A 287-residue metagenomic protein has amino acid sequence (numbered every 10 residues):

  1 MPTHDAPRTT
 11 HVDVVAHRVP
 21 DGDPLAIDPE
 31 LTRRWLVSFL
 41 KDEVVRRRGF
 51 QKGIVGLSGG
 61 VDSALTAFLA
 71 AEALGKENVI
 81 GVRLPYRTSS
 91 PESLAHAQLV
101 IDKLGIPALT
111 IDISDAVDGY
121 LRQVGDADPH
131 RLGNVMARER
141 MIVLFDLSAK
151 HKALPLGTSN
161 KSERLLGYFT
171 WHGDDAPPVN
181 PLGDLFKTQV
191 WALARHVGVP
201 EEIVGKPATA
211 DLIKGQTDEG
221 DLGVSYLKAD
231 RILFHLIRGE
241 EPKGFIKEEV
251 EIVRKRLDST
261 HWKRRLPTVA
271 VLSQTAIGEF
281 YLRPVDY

Functional and structural regions predicted by a protein language model:
P2-V55, L65, L69-E72, E77-I80 (+4 more regions): ATP/NTP-dependent adenylation/nucleotidyl-transfer catalytic domains that generate, transfer, or process NMP-activated
G60: Conserved G/P- and acidic residue-centered "switch" motifs that form tight phosphate/ATP-binding loops in soluble
S93-L94: Contiguous, small/hydrophobic- and glycine-enriched helical/loop subdomains that border and often "cap" functional
